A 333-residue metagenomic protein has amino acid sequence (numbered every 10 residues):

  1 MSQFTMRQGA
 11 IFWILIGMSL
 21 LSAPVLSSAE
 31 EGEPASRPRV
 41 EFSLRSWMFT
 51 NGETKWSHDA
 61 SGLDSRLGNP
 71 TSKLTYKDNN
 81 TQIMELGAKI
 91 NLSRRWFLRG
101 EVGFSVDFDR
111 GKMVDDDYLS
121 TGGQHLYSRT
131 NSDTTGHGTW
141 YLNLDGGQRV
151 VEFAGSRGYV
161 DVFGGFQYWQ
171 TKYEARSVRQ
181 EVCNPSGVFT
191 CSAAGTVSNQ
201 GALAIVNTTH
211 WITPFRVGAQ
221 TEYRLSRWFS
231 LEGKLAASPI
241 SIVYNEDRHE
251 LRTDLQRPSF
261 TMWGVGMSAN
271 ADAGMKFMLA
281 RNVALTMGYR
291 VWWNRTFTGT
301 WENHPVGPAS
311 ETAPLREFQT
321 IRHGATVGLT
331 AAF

Functional and structural regions predicted by a protein language model:
M1-R39: Cleavable N-terminal export/targeting peptides
E30-V40, S93-R99, V151-V160, L225-L231 (+1 more regions): Short loop/turn motifs that connect adjacent beta-strands in outer-membrane beta-barrel proteins
F42-T50, G100-V106, Q148, V162-Q170 (+3 more regions): Transmembrane beta-barrel strands of outer-membrane/channel proteins
G52-T81, V106-L142, Y168-I212, P239-D272 (+1 more regions): Extracellular/periplasm-exposed beta-strand and loop segments of Gram-negative cell-envelope proteins, dominated by
L86-I90, L142-Q148, G164-Y168, V217-Y223 (+4 more regions): Residues on the lipid-exposed face of transmembrane beta-strands in outer-membrane beta-barrel proteins
L92-V114: Mid-chain, structured segments of secreted extracytoplasmic proteins
H137-G146, R157-D161: A structural/positional concept
A280, R290-F297: Short Gly/Pro-enriched loop/turn and capping motifs at secondary-structure junctions
